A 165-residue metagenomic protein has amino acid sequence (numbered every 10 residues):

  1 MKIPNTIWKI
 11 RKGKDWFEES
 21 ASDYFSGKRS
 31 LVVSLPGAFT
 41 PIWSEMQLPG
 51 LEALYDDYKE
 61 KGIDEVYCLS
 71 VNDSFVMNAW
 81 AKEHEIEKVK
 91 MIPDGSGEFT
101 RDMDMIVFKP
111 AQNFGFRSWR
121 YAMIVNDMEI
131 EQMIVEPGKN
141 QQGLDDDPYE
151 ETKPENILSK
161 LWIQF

Functional and structural regions predicted by a protein language model:
M1-F165: Chalcogenol-based redox active-site neighborhoods
